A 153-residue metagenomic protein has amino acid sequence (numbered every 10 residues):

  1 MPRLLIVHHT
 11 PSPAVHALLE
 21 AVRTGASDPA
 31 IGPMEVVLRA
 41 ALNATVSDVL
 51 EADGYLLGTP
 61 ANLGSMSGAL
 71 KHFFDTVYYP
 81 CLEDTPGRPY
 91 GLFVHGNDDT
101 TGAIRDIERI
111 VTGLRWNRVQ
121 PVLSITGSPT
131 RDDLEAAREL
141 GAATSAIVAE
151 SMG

Functional and structural regions predicted by a protein language model:
P2-P29: N-terminal beta1-alpha1 ligand-phosphate binding loop
R3-L5, E35-V37, G91: A structural signal for isolated positions on well-ordered beta-strands in alpha/beta enzyme cores
T10-P13, V94-D99, I125-T130: Short histidine/acidic/glycine/proline-rich micro-motifs that form metal- and phosphate-coordinating active-site loops
L18, A69, A103, D133-A136: Residues at alpha-helix caps and immediate loop-helix transition turns in enzyme cores, especially N- and C-cap
G25-P33, L82-D84: Short helix-capping segments at alpha-helix termini
P29, T45, N117-G153: Glycine-rich phosphate/pyrophosphate-binding loop and the adjoining helix
P29-N43: A short beta-strand-loop structural module common to alpha/beta enzyme folds
A41-R118: Helix-loop-strand module that forms the ligand-binding subsite of alpha/beta enzymes
